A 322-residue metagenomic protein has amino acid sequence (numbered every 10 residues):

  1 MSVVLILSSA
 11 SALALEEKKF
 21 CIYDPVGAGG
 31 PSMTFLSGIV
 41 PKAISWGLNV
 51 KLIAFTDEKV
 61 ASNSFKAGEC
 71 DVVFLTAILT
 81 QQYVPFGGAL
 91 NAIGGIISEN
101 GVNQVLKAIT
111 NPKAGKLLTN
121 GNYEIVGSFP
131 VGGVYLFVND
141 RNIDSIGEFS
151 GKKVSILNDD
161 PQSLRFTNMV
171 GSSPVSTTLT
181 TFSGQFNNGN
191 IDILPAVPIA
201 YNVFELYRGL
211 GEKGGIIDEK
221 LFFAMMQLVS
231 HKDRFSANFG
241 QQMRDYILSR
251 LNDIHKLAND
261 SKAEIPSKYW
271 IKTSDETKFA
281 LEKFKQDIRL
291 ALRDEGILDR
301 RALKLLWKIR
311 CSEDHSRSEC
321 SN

Functional and structural regions predicted by a protein language model:
M1-S2: Sec-dependent signal peptide recognition, specifically the positively charged N-region followed immediately by
S9-S11: N-terminal signal peptide c-region/cleavage motif recognized by signal peptidases
L15-W46, E124-N188: Bilobed "Venus flytrap"/periplasmic-binding protein-like clamshell domains and structurally analogous long
T34, G38, V60, S64 (+7 more regions): Extracytoplasmic/secreted proteins, especially bacterial periplasmic and envelope-associated proteins
N49, D71, S173, D192: Residue-level detector of anion-binding/catalytic polar loops
I53-A92, I109, F137-N139, L194-L210: Pocket-flanking alpha-helical
K66, T76-M169, K220-S321: Contiguous mixed-secondary-structure segments that line small-molecule binding/active-site clefts of soluble domains
V203-E219, L228-S230: A beta-strand-loop signature enriched in Asp, Gly, Thr, and Trp that corresponds to the sialidase/neuraminidase Asp-box
